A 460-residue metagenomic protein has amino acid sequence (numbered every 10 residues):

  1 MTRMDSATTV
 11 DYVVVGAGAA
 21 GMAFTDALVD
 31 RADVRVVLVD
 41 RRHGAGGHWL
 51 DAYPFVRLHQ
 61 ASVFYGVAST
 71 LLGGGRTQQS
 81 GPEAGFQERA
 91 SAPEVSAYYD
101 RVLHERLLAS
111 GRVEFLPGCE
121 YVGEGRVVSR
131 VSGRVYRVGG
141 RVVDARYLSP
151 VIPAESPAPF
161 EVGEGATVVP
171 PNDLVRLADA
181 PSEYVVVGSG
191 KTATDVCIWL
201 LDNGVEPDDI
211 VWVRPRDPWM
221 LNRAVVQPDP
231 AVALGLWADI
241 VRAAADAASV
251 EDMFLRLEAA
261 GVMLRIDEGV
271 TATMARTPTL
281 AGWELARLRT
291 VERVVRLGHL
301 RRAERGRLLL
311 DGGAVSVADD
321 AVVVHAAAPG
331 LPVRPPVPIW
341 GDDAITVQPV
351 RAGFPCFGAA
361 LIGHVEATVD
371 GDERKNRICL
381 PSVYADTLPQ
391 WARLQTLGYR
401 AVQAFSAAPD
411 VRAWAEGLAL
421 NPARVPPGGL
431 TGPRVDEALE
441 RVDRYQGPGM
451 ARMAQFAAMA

Functional and structural regions predicted by a protein language model:
M1-Y12, D30-V34, L148-V175, A454-A457: Extreme N-terminal leader/targeting segments of oxidoreductases
T8-V10, V131-R141, D179-A180, G313-V322: Core beta-strand elements of the Rossmann-like FAD/NAD(P) dinucleotide-binding domain in flavoenzyme oxidoreductases
G21, T25-R31, D173-M220, F357-A407: Rossmann-like dinucleotide/flavin-binding elements
R41-Y98, V213-E268, T273: Glycine-rich active-site loop/strand segments that organize a redox cofactor
Q79-P153, T277, E284-D311, L439 (+1 more regions): Feature captures the FAD/FMN-dependent oxidoreductase FAD-binding
G85, S91, V95-Y98, D144-G204 (+2 more regions): Glycine-rich dinucleotide-binding loop and its adjacent helix/turn
G139-P153, G190-K191, D320-V322, A326-P332: Glycine-/small-residue-rich beta->alpha transition segments that form the dinucleotide
V295-L297, R301-G432: Glycine-enriched catalytic-core subsegment of oxygenase/oxidase enzymes
